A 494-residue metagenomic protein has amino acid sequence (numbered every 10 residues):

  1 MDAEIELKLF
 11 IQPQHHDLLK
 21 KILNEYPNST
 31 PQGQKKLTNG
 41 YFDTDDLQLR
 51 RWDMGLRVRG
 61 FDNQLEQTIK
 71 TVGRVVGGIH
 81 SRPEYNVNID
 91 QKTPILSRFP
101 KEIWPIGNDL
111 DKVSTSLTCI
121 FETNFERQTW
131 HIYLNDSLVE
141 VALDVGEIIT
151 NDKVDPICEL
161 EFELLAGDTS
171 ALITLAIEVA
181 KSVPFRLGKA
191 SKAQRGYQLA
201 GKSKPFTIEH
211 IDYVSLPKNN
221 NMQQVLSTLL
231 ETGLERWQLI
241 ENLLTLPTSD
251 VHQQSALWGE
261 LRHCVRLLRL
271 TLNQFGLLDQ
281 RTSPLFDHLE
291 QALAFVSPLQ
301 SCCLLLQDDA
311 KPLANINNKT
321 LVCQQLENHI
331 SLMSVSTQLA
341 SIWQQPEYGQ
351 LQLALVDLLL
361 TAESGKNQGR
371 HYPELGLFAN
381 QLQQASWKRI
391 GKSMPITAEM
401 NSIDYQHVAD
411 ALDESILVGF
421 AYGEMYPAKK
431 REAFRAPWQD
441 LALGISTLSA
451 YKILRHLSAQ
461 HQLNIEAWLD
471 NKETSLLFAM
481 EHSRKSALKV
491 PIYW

Functional and structural regions predicted by a protein language model:
M1-W494: Function-determining surface determinants
